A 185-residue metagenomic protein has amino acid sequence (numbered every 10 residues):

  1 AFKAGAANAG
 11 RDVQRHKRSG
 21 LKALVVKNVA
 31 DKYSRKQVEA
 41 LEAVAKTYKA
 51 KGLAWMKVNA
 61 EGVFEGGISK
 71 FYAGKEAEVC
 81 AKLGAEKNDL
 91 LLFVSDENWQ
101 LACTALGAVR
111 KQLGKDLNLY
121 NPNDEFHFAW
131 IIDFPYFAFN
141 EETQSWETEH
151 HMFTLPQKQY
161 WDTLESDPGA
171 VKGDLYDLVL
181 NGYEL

Functional and structural regions predicted by a protein language model:
A1-L185: A translation/RNA-centric and nucleic-acid-associated enzymatic feature enriched in Class II aminoacyl-tRNA synthetases
